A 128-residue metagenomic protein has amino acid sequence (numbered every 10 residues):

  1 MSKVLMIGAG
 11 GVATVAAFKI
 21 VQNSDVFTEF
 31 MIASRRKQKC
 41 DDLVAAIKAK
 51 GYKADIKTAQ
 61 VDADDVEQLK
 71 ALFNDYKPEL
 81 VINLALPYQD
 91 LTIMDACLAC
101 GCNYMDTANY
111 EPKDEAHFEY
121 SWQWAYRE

Functional and structural regions predicted by a protein language model:
V4-G11: Conserved N-terminal Rossmann-fold NAD(P)-binding element of oxidoreductases
A13-A17: N-terminal Rossmann-fold NAD(P) dinucleotide-binding loop
I20-V21: Aromatic pocket-lining residues of Rossmann-like dinucleotide-binding sites
E29-M31: Short beta-strand element of Class I
R35-K39: Helix N-cap at the beta1-alpha1 junction of Rossmann-like dinucleotide-binding domains, i.e., the first residues
K50-D65: Rossmann-fold cofactor-recognition segment
V61-P78, A85, Q89: Conserved Rossmann-fold cofactor-binding substructure of NAD(P)-dependent oxidoreductases
A99, T107-E128: Rossmann-fold NAD(P)-binding glycine/threonine-rich loop
